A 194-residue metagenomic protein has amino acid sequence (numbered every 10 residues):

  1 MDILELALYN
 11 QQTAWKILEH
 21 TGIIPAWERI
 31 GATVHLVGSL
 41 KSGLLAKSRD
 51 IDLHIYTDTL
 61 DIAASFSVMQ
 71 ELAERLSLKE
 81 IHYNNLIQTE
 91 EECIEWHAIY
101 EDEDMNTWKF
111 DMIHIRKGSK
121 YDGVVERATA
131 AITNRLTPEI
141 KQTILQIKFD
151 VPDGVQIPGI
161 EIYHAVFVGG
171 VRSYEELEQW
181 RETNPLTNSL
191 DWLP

Functional and structural regions predicted by a protein language model:
M1-V37: Helical scaffold of the NTase/Pol beta-like nucleotidyltransferase catalytic core
I23-F66: Active-site nucleotide-donor binding segment shared across nucleotidyl transfer reactions
W27, V34, L72, A98 (+1 more regions): Generic structural hydrophobic/aromatic packing signal, biased to beta-strands
D58-A63, M105-N106, K117-K120: Short, charged/polar surface micro-motifs in flexible loops or helix N-caps
S65-E74: Short amphipathic alpha-helices in soluble, non-transmembrane regions that often serve as interface/regulatory elements
L76-R116: Conserved catalytic core of two-metal-ion nucleotidyltransferases
K109-P194: Catalytic cores of NTP-dependent nucleotidyl/adenyl transfer enzymes across multiple folds
